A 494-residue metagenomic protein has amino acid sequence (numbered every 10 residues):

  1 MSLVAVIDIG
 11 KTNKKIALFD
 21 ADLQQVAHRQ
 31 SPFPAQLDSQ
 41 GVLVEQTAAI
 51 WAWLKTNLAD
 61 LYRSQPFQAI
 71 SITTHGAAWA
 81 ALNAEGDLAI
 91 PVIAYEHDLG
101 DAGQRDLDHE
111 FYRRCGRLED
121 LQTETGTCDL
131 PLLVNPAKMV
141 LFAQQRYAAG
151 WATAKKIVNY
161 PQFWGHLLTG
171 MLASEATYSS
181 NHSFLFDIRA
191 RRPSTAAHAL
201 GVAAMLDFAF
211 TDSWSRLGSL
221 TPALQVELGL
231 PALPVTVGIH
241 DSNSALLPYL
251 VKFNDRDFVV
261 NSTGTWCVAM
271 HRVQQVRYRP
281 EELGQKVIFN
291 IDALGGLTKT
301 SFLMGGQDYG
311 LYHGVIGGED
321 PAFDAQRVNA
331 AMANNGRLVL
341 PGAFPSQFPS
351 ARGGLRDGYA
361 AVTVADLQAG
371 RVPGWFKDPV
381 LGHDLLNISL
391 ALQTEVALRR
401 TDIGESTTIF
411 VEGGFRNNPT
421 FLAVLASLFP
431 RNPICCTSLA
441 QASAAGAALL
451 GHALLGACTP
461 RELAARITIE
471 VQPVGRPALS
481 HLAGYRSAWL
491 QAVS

Functional and structural regions predicted by a protein language model:
M1-P91, T153, A204, Q225-V237 (+4 more regions): N-terminal glycine/serine-rich phosphate-binding loop of ATP-dependent small-molecule kinases, especially carbohydrate
A5-V6, H109-C128, K138-K155, N159 (+5 more regions): Active-site core segments that coordinate phosphate-bearing ligands/cofactors across diverse enzyme families
V26, A59-N135: Active-site phosphate-binding/coordination module
I70, H97, S174-S180: Nucleotide/phosphate-binding loop and acidic/charged catalytic motifs in nucleotide-binding or -utilizing enzymes
I90, Y178-L185: Glycine-rich phosphate-binding loop of ATP-grasp-fold ATP-dependent ligases
